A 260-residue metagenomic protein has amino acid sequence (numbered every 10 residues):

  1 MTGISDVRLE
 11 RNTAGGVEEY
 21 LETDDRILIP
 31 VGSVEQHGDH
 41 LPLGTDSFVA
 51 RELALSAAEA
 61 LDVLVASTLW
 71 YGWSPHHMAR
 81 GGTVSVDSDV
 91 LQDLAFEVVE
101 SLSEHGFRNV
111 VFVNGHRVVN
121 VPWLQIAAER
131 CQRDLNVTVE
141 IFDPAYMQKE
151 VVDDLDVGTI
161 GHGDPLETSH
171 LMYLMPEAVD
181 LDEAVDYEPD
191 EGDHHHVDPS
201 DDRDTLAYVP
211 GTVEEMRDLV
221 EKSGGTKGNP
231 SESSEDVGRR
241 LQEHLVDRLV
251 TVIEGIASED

Functional and structural regions predicted by a protein language model:
M1-P75, G81-V86, D93-V111, G115-D260: Extended, histidine- and acidic-residue-enriched regions that form the cofactor-binding/catalytic faces
